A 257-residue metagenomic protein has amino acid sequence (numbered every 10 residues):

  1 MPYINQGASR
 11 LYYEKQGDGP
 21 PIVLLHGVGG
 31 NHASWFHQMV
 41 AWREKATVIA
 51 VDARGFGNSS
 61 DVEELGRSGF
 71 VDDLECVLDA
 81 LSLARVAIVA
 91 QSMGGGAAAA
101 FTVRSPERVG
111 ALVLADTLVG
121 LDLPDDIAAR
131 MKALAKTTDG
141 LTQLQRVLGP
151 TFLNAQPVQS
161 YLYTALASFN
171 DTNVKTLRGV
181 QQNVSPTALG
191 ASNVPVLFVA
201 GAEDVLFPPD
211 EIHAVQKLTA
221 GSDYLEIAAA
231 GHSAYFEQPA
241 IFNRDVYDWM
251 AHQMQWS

Functional and structural regions predicted by a protein language model:
M1-I22, E44-A46, L83, T164-S168 (+1 more regions): Alpha/beta-hydrolase fold catalytic core
G7-S60: Conserved HGGG/HGGXW glycine-rich cap/lid loop of the alpha/beta-hydrolase fold
H37-V40, I49-V89, M93, R244: Active-site loop/oxyanion-hole signature of alpha/beta-hydrolase fold enzymes
G96-R104, V109-T138: Flexible "cap/lid" loop of the alpha/beta hydrolase fold
D122-D125, D139-A191: Conserved alpha/beta-hydrolase catalytic His-Asp/Glu region
S192, F198-A200, D204: Short beta-strand/loop motif that positions the catalytic acidic residue of the alpha/beta-hydrolase fold
V205-E211: Conserved alpha/beta-hydrolase "acid-adjacent" motif
S222-S257: Catalytic active-site module of serine/aspartate enzymes centered on a nucleophile-bearing elbow/loop
